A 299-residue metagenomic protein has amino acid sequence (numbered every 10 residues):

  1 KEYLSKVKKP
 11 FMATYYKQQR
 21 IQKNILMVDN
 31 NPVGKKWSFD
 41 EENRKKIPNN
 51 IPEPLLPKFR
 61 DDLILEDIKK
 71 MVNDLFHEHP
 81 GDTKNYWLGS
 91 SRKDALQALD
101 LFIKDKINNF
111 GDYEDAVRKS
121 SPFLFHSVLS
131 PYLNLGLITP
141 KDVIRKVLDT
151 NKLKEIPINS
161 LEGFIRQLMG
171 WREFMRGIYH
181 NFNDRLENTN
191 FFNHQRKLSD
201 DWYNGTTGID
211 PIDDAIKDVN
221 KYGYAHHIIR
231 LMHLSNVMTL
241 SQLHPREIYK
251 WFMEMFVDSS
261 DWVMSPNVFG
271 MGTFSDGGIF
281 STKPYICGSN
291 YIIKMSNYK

Functional and structural regions predicted by a protein language model:
K1-L88: Beta-rich, aromatic/charged-enriched effector core domains that present basic-aromatic interfaces for binding
Y3-F11, Q19-K23, D29, I51 (+9 more regions): Generic secondary-structure transition motif, activating predominantly at the C-termini of alpha-helices
K6, T14, Q18-Q19, D40-E42 (+11 more regions): Generic signature of intrinsically disordered, low-complexity segments enriched in small/polar residues
M27-P52, K93-K119, D218, Y224 (+1 more regions): Solvent-exposed, charged interface segments at domain starts and junctions
L55-R118, N183, Y203: Long, contiguous internal "core" modules enriched in hydrophobic/ aromatic residues
N85, Q97, E114-K299: C-terminal catalytic domain of photolyase/cryptochrome flavoproteins, centering on the FAD-binding pocket
